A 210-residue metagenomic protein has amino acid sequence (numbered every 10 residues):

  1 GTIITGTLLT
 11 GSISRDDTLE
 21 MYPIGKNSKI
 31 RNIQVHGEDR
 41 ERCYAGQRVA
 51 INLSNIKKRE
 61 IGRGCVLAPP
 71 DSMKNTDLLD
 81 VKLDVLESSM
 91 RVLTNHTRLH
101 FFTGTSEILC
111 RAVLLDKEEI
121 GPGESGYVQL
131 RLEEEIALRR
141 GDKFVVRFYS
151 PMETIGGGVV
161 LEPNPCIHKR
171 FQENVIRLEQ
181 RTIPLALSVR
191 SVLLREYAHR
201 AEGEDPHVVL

Functional and structural regions predicted by a protein language model:
G1-E87: Conserved catalytic-core segments of large NTP-driven translation/proteostasis enzymes
N55-L210: C-terminal effector modules of nucleic-acid-centric enzymes and ribosome-associated factors
